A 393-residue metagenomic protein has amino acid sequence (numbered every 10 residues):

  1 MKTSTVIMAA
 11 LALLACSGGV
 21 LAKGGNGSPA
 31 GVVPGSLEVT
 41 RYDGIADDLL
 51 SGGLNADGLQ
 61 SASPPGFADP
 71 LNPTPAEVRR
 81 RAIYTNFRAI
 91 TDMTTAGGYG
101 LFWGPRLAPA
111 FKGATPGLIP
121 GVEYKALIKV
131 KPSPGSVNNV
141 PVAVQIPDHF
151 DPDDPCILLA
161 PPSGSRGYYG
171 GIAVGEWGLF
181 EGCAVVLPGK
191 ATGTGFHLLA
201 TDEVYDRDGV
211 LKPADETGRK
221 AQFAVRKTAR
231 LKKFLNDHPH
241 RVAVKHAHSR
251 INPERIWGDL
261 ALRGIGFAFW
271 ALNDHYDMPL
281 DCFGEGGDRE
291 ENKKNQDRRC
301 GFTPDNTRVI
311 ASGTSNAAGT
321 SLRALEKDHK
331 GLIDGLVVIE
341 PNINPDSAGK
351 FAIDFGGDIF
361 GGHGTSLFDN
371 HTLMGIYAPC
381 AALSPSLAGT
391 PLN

Functional and structural regions predicted by a protein language model:
M1-I7: Bacterial N-terminal signal peptides that target proteins for export
M8-A15: Bacterial N-terminal signal peptides
A22-C156, A160-E176, F180-A184, A243-A247 (+4 more regions): Catalytic-loop region of hydrolases
I157-A160, A184-P188, I310-G313, G335-V338: Structural recognition of the beta-strand scaffold that forms the well-ordered cores of secreted hydrolase catalytic
A160-G167, W177, V185-D259: Cap/lid segment of the alpha/beta-hydrolase catalytic domain
G175-E181, G193-T194, A200-P213, K327-P341 (+1 more regions): Amphipathic alpha-helical scaffolding segments
K220-R308, E326-N393: Surface cap/lid and interfacial helix-loop subdomains adjacent to catalytic sites that gate substrate access
A311-S321: Gly/Ala-rich beta-loop-alpha elbow adjacent to hydrolase catalytic centers
